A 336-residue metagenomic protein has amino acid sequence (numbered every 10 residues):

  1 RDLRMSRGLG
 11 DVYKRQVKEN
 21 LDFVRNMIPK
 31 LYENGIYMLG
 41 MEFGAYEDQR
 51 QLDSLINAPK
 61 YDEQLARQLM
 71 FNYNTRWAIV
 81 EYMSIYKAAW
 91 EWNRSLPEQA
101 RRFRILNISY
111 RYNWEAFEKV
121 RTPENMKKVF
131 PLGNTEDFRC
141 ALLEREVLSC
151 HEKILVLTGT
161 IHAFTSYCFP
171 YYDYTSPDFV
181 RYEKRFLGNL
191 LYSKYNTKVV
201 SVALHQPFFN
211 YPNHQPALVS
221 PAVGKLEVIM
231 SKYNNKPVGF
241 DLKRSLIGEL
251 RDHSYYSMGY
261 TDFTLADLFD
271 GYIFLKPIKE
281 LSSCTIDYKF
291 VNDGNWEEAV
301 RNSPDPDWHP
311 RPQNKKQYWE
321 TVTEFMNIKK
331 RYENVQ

Functional and structural regions predicted by a protein language model:
R1, F138-E146, R185-L190, S257-G259: Alpha-helical scaffolding within the catalytic cores of extracellular/periplasmic polymer-degrading hydrolases
D2-L9: Single conserved hydrophobic/aromatic residue that forms the stacking wall/gate of nucleotide- or nucleobase-binding
V12: Active-site loops and adjacent core secondary-structure elements that bind or stabilize anionic groups
K18-D22, E47-Q51, W114-F117, F164-C168 (+2 more regions): Extracytoplasmic/secreted cell-surface and envelope-processing proteins
D22-Y32: Histidine-anchored nucleotide/phosphate-binding helix
K30-N34, M38, F43, R50-F179: A substrate-binding/cap region within the structured catalytic cores of diverse enzymes
P177-Q336: C-terminal regions of proteins
